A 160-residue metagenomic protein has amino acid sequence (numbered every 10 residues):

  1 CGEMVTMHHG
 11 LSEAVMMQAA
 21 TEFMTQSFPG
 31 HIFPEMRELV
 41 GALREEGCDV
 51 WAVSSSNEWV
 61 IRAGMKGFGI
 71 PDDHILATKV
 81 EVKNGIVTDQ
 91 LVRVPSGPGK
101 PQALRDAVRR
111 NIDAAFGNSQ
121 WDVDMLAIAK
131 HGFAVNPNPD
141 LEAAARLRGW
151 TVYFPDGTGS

Functional and structural regions predicted by a protein language model:
C1-H8: Helix-loop "lid/cap" segments that line or gate small-molecule binding pockets
H9-S160: C-terminal cap/substrate-recognition subdomain and adjoining C-terminal extension of metal-dependent phosphatase-like
